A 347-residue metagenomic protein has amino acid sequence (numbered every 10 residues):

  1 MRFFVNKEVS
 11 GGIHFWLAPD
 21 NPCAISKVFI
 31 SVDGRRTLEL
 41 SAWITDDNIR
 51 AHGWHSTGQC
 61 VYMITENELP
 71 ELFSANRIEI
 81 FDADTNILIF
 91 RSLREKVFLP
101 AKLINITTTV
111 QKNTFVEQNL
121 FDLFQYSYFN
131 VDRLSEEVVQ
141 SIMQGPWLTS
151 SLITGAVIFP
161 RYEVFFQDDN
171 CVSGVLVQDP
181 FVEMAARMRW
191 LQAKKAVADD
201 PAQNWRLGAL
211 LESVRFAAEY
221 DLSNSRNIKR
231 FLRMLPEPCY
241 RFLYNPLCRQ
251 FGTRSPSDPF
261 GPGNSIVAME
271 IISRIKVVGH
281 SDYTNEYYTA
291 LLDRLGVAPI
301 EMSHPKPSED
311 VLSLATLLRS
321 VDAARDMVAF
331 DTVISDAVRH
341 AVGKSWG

Functional and structural regions predicted by a protein language model:
M1-K102, Y162-E163: Basic, ligand-binding patches in group-transfer machinery, especially extracytoplasmic/periplasmic segments
F3-N6, Q144, M269-E270: Short, exposed beta-strand/loop patches in secreted or surface proteins that constitute
F3-V9, A24-I25, K112-F121, L210-S225: Short N-terminal helix-initiation segments at or just after the protein's N-terminus
V9, F166-Q167, T284: A short catalytic or substrate-binding loop motif that flags glycine-/basic-rich loops and adjacent residues that bind
V28-V32, T65-E71, A75-K96, I271-S281 (+2 more regions): PAPS-dependent sulfotransferases, especially Golgi type II membrane carbohydrate sulfotransferases
E95-W205: PAPS-dependent sulfotransferase catalytic domain
Q140-I142, C171-G174, V182-L295, P299: PAPS-dependent sulfotransferase catalytic domain
